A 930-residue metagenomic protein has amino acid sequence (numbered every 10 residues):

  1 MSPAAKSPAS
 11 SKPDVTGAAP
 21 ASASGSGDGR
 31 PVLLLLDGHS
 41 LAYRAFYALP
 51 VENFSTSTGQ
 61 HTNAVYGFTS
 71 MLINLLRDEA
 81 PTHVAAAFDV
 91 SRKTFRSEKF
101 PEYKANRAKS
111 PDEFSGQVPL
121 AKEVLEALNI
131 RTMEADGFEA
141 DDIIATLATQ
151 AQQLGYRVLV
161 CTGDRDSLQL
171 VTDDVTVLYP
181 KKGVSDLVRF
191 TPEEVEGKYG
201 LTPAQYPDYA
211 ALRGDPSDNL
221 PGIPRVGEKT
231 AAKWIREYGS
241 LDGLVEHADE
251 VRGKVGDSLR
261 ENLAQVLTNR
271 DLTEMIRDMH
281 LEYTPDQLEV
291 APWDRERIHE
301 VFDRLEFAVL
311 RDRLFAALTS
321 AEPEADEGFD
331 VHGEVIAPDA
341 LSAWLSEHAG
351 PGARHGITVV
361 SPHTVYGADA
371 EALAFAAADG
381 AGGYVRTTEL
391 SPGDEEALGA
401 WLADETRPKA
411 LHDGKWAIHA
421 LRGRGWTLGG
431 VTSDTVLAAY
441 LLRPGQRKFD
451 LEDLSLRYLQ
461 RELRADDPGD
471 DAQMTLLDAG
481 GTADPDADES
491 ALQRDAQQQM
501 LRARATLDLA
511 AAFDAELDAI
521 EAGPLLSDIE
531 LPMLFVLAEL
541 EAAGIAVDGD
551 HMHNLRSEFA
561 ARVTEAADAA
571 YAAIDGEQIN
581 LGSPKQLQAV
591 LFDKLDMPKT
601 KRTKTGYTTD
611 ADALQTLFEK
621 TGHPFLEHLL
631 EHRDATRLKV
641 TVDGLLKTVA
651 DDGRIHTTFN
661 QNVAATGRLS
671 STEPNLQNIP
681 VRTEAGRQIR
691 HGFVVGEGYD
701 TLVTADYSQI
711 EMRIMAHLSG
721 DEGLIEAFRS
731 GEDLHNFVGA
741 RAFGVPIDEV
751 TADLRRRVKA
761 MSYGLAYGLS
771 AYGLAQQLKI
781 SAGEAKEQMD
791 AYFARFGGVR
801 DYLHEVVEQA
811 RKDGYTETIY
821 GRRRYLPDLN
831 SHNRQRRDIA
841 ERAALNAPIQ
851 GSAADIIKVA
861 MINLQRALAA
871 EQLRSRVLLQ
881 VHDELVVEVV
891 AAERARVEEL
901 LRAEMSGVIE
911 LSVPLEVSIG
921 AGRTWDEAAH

Functional and structural regions predicted by a protein language model:
S2-F88, R92-K104, G116-E123, L263 (+3 more regions): Extended, highly charged clamp/arch subdomains and adjacent linkers that form or line substrate-binding channels
S2-G25, V51-S55, A105-E282: Extended two-metal-dependent nuclease catalytic cores across DNA- and RNA-processing enzymes
G27-L34, R44-A85, P101-E102, N106-E113 (+5 more regions): Conserved RNase H-like, two-metal-ion catalytic cores of nucleic-acid enzymes
L35-L36, V160-T162, G356-T358, L411 (+3 more regions): Short hydrophobic beta-strand that contains or immediately precedes a catalytic carboxylate
L76-A87, R157-D173, Y179-K182, E261-E274 (+4 more regions): Structured, non-catalytic alpha/beta "coupling" segments that mediate domain-domain communication and provide generic
R131-E134, S185-A210, S217, E327-V331 (+4 more regions): Active-site-proximal helix-loop-helix substrate-binding element of RNase H-like nuclease domains
N262-E389, Q446, A472, L476-E684 (+7 more regions): Conserved "right-hand" nucleotidyltransferase catalytic core of DNA-directed polymerases
P485-D488, E539-A542, E619-G622, K647 (+9 more regions): Conserved catalytic core of nucleic-acid polymerases
